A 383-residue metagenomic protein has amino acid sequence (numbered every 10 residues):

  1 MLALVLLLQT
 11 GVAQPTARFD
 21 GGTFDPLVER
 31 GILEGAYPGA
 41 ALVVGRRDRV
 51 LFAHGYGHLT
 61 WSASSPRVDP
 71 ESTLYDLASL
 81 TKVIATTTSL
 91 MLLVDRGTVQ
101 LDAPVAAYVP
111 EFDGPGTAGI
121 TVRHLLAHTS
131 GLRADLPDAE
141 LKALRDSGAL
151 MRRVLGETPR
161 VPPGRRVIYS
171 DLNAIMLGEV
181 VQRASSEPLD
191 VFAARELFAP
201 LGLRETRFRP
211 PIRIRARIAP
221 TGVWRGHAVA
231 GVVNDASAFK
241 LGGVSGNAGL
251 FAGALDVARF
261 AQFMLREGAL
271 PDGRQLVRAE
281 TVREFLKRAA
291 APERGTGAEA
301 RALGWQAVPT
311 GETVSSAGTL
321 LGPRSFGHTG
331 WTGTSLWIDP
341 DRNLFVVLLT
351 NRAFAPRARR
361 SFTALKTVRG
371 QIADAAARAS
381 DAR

Functional and structural regions predicted by a protein language model:
M1-Q9: Bacterial N-terminal signal peptides
A17-Y75, T98-Q100, D235, R357-F362: Short, conserved catalytic-motif segment at the N-terminal edge
G22-E29, L42, D48, D76-D102 (+4 more regions): Active-site SXXK
L33-V43, A63-H124, V161-N173, S245-A248: Short active-site loop at a secondary-structure junction that contains or immediately precedes the catalytic residue(s)
A41-V43, L51-A53, D76, H124-L126 (+3 more regions): Structural recognition of the beta-strand scaffold that forms the well-ordered cores of secreted hydrolase catalytic
P115-R324: Short, surface-exposed loop or secondary-structure junction motifs that flank catalytic or metal-binding residues
G249, S325-F326, T332-F345: Short, surface-exposed beta-strand/loop micro-motifs that present aromatic residues
F354-A379: Generic C-terminus detector
